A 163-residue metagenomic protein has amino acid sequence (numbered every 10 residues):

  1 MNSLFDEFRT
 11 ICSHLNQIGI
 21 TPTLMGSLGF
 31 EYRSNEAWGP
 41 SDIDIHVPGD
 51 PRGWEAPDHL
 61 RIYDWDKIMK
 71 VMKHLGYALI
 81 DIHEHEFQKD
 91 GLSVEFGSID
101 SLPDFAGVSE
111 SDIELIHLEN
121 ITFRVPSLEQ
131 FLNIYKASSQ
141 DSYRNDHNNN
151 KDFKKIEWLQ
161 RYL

Functional and structural regions predicted by a protein language model:
M1-L163: Compositionally biased terminal segments of proteins
